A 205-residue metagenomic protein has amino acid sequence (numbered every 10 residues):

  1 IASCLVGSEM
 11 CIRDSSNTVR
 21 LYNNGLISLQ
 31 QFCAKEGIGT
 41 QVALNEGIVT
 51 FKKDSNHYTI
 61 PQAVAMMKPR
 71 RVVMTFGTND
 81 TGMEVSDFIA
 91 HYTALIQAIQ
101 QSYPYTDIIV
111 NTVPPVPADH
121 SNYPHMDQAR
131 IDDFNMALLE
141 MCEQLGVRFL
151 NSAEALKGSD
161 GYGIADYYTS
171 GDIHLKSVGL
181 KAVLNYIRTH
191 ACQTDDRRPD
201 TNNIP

Functional and structural regions predicted by a protein language model:
I1-G7, C11-I12: Single conserved hydrophobic/aromatic residue that forms the stacking wall/gate of nucleotide- or nucleobase-binding
R13, Q31-A34, R70-F76, D107-T112 (+2 more regions): Structural recognition of the beta-strand scaffold that forms the well-ordered cores of secreted hydrolase catalytic
S16-R20, G37-Q41, T78-M83, P114-A118 (+2 more regions): Solvent-exposed loop/turn segments at secondary-structure junctions within structured extracellular/periplasmic domains
L26-S55, G82, D172: Acidic/histidine-rich helix-loop elements that form or flank divalent-metal/phosphate-binding sites at the catalytic
D54-I89, P114-D119: Oxyanion-hole/transition-state-stabilizing segment in secreted/luminal serine hydrolases and related acyltransferases
T75, N79, Q97-D132, E154: Active-site segments of SGNH/GDSL-like serine hydrolases that catalyze O-acetyl group transfer/hydrolysis on lipids
Y92-Q97, N135: Generic structural signal for well-ordered alpha-helices, preferentially at hydrophobic/aromatic core positions
V116-P205: Catalytic His-Asp segment of secreted/periplasmic serine-dependent ester chemistry enzymes
